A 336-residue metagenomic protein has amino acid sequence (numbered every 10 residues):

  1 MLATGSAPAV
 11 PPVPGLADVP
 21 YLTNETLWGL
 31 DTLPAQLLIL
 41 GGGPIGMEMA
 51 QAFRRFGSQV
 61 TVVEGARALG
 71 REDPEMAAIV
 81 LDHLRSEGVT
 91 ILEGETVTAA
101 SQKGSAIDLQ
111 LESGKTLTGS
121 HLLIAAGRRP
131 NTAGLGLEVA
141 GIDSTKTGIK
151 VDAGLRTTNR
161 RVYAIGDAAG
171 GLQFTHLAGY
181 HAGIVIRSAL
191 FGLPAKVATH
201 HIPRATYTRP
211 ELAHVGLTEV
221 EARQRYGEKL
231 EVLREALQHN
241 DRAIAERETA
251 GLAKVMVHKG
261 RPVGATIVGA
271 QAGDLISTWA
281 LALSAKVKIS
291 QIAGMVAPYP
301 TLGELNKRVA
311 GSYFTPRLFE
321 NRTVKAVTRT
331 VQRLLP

Functional and structural regions predicted by a protein language model:
T4-Q59, V63, E87-I91, E138-T158: Glycine-rich dinucleotide-binding loop and its adjacent helix/turn
S6-P8, G114, G127-P130, L237: Short glycine-rich anion-binding loops that position phosphate/pyrophosphate groups of nucleotides and phosphorylated
A7-A9, D143-K146, G192-P203, E228-L233: A short alpha-helix-loop-beta-strand transition element characteristic of N-terminal alpha/beta dinucleotide-binding
P8, K146-R161, E219, D241-K254: FAD-binding beta-loop-beta segment adjacent to the flavin cofactor pocket
A17-P34, T116-F191, T278, A293: FAD-site-proximal beta/loop scaffold in flavoenzymes
L22, T90-L92, Y163, E231-L233: General small-molecule cofactor/ligand-binding pocket signal
G29, P34-L38, P44-D108, E112-S113 (+2 more regions): Rossmann-like dinucleotide-binding cores of NAD(P)H-dependent redox enzymes
L190, Y207-T218, R223-P336: Flexible, glycine-rich terminal cap/loop adjacent to redox cofactors in electron-transfer oxidoreductases
